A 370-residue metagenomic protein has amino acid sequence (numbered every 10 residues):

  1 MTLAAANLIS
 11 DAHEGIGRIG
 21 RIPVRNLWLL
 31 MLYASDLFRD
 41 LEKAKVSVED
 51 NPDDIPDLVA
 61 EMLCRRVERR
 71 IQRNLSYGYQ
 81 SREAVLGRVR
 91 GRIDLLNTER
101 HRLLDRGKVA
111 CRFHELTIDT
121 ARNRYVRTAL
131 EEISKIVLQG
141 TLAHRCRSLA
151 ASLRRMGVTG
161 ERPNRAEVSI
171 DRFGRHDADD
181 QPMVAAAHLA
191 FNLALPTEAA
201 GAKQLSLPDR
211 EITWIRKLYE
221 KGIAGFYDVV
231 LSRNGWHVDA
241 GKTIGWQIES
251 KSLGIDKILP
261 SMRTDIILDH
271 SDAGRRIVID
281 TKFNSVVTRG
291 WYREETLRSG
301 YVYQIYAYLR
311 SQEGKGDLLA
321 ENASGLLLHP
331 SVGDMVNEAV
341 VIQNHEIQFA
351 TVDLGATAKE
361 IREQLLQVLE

Functional and structural regions predicted by a protein language model:
M1-Q204: Terminal, charged accessory segments of proteins
T2-S10, R216-E370: Catalytic core segments in nucleotide and nucleic-acid processing enzymes
A44-K45, S169, L205-I212, V287-E294: Glycine- and acidic
R88, R92, R154, E211-R216 (+2 more regions): Short alpha-helical interface elements
I170-G241, G245: Loop-centered beta-sheet repeat module
